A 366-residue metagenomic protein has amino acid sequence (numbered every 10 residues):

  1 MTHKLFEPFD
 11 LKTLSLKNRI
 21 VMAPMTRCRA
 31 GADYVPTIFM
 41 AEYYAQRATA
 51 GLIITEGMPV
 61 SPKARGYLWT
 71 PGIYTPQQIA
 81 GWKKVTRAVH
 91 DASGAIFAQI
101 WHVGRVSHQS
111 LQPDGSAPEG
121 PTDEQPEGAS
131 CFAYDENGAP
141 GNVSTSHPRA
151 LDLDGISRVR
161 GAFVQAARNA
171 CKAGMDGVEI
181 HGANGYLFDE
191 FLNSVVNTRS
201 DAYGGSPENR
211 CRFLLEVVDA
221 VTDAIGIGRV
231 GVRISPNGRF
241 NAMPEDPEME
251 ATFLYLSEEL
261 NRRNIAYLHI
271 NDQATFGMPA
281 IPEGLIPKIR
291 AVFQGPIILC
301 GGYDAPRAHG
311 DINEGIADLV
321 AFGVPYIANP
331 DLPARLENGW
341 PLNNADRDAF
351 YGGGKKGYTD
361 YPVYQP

Functional and structural regions predicted by a protein language model:
M1-P366: Flavin-dependent oxidoreductase catalytic cores
